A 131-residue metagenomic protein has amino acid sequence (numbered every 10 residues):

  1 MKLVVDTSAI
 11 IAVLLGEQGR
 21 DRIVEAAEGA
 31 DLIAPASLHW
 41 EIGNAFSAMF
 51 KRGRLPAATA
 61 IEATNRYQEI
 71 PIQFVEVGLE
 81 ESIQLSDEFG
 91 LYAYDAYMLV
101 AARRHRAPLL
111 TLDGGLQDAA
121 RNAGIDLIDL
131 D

Functional and structural regions predicted by a protein language model:
M1-S37, M49-I61, A123-I125: Short, well-structured N-terminal submotif of metal-dependent ribonuclease cores
K2, P35, L99-D131: Acidic, PIN/NYN-like endoribonuclease modules and their adjacent C-terminal/linker elements
I33, Q73-V75, I128: General small-molecule cofactor/ligand-binding pocket signal
G43-Q73, V77-L79: Active-site-proximal, substrate-binding regions of enzyme catalytic domains and RNA-binding/basic surfaces
E69-G115: Active-site neighborhoods of divalent-metal-dependent phosphate/nucleic-acid chemistry enzymes
